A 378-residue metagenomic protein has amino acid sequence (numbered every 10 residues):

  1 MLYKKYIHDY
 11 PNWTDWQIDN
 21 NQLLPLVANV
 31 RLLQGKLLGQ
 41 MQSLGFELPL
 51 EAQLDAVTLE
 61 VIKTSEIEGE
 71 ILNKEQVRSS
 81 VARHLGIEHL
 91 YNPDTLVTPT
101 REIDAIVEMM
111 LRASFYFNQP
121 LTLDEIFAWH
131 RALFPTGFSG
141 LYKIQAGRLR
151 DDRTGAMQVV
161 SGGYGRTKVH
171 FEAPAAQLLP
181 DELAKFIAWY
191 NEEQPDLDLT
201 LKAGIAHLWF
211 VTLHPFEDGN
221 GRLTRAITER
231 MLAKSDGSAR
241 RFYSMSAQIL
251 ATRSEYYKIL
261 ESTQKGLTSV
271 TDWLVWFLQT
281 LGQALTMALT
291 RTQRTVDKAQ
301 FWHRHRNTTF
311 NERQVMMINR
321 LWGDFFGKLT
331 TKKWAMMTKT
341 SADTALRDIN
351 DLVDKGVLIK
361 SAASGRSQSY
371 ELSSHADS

Functional and structural regions predicted by a protein language model:
M1-S378: FIC/Doc superfamily catalytic core
